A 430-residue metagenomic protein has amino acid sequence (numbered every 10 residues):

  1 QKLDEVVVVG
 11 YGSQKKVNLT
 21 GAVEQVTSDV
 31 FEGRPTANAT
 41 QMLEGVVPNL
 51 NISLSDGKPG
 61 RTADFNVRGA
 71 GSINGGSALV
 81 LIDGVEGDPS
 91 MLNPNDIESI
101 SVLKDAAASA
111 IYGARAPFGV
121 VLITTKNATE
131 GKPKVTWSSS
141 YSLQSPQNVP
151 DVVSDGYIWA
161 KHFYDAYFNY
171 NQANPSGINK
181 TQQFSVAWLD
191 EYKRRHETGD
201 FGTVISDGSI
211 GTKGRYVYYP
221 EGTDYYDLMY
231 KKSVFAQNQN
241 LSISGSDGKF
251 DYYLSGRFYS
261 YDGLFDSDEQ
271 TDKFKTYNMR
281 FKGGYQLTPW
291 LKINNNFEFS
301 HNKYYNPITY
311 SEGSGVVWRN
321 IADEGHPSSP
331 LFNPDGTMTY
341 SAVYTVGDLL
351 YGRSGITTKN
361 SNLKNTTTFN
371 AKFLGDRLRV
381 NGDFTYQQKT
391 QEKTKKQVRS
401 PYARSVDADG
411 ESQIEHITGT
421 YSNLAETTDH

Functional and structural regions predicted by a protein language model:
Q1-M279, L287, K292-N294: Short, small/polar-rich motifs associated with maturation and membrane association, primarily at protein termini
Q1-V9, K15-K16, P327, T420-H430: Short intrinsically disordered, low-complexity coil segments enriched in acidic
D56, V102, R215-D224, G256-F265 (+4 more regions): Flexible, solvent-exposed coil segments and beta strand-coil junctions, predominantly the extracellular/periplasmic
Q147-D207, S300-Y340, Q388-S412: A surface-exposed, glycine/aromatic-enriched loop/edge motif typical of exported proteins
A187, Q270, T385, H416-D429: Extracellular low-complexity Ser/Thr/Asn/Gly-rich intrinsically disordered segments
K231-D251, G256-R257, N296-E298, Y304-N306 (+2 more regions): Outer-membrane beta-barrel transmembrane strands
